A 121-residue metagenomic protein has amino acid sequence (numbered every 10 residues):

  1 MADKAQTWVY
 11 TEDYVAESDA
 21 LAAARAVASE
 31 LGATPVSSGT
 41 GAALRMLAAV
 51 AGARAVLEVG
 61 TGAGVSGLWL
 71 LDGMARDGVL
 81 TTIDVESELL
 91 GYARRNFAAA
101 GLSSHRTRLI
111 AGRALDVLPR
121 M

Functional and structural regions predicted by a protein language model:
M1-M121: A short alpha-helical cap/connector motif
